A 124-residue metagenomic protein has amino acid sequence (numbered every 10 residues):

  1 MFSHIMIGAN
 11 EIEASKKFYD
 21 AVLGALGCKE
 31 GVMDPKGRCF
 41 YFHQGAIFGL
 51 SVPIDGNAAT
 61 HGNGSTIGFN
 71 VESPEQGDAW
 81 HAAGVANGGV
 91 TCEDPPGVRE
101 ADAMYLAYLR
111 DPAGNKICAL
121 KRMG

Functional and structural regions predicted by a protein language model:
M1, T60-N63, A101: Short glycine-enriched loop/turn motifs at secondary-structure junctions
M1-K17, I67, L120-G124: N-terminal beta-strand motif that seeds the catalytic metal site of vicinal oxygen chelate
I7-F48: Core segments of cupin and vicinal oxygen chelate
N10-A14, F69-A113: Vicinal oxygen chelate
F40-A79, A83-A86: Long, continuous compositionally biased terminal/linker segments
F40-G45, L109-P112, R122: Active-site beta-strand termini and strand-to-loop segments that position acidic
